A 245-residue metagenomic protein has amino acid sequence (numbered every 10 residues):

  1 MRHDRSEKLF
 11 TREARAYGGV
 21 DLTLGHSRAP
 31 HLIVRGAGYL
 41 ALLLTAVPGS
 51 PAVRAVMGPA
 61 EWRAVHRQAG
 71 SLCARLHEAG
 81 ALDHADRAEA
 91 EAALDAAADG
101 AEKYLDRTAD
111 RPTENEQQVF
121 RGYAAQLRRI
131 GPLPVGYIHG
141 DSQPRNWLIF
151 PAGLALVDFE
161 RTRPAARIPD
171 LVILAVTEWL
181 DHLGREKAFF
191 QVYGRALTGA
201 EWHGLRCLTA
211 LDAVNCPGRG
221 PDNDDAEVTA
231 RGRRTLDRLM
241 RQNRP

Functional and structural regions predicted by a protein language model:
M1-A88: ATP-binding pocket architecture of kinase catalytic cores
K8, P51, W147, P164-A166 (+1 more regions): Conserved protein kinase catalytic core
Y17, A60-E61, A155, V172-L174 (+1 more regions): Glycine-rich, phosphate-binding/catalytic loops in enzymes
L43-P59, E102-R107, A210-E227: A glycine-centered beta->alpha junction motif in the catalytic cores of kinase/phosphotransferase enzymes
P59-R63, E78-G140, G232-T235: An alpha-helical support segment within catalytic cores of ATP-dependent transferases
A124-L171: Active-site acidic catalytic loop and adjacent metal/ATP-binding pocket of ATP-dependent phosphoryl transfer enzymes
P169-L197, T209-A226, D237: Active-site activation/catalytic loop segments of kinase-like enzymes and analogous catalytic loops in related
Q242-P245: Regulatory N- and C-terminal appendages and interdomain linkers associated with kinase/kinase-like NTP transferase
